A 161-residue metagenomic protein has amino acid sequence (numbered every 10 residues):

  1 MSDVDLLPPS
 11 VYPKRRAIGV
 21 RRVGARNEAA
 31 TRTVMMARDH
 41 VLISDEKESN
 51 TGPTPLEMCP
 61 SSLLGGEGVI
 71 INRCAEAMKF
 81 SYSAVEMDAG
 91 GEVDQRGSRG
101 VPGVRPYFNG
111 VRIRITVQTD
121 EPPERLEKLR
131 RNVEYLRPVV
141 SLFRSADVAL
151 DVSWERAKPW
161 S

Functional and structural regions predicted by a protein language model:
M1-S61, N72-S161: Extended beta-strand/beta-hairpin segments
L63-E67: Alpha-helical metal-binding/catalytic segments enriched in His/Glu/Asp
